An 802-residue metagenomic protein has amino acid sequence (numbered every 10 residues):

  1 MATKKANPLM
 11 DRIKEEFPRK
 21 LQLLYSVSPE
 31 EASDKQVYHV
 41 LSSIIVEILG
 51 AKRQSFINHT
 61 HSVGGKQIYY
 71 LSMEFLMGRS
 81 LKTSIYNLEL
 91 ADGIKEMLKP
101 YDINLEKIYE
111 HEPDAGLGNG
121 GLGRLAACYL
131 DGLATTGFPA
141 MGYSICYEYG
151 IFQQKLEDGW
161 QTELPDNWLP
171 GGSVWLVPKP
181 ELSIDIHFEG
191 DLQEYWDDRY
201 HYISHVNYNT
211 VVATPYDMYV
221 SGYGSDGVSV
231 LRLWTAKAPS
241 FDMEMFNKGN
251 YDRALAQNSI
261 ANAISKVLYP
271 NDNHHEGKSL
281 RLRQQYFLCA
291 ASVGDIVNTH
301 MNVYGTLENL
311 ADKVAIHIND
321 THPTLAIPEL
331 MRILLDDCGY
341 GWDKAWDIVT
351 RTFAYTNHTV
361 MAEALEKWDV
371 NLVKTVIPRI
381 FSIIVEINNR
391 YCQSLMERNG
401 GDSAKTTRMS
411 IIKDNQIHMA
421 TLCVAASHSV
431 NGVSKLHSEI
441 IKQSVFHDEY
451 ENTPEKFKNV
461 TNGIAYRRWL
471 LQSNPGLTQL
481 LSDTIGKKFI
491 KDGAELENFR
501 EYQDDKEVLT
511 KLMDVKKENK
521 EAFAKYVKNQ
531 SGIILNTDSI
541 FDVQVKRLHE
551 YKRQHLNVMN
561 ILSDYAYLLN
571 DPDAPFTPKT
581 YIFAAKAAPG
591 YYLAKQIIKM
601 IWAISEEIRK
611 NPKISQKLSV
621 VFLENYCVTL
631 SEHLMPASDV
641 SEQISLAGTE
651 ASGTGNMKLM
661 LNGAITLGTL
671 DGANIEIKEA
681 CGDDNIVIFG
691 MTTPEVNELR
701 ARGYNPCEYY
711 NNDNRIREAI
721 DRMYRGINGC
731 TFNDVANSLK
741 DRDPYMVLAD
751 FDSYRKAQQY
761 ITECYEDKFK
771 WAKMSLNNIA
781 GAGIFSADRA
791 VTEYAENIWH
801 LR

Functional and structural regions predicted by a protein language model:
M1-R802: A conserved ligand/cofactor-binding region detector
